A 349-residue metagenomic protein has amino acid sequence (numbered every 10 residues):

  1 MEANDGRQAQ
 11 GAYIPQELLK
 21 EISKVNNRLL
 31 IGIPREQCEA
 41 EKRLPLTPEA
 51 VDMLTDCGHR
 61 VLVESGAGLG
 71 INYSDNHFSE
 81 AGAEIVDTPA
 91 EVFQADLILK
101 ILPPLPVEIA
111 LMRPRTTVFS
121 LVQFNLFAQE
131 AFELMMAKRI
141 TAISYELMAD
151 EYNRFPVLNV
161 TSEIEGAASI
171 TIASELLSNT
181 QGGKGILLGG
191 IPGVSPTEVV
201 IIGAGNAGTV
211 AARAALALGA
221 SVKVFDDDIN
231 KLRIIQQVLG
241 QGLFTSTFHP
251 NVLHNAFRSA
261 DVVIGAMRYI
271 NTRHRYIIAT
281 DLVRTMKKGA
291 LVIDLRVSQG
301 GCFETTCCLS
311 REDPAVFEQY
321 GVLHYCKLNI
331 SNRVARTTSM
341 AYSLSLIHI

Functional and structural regions predicted by a protein language model:
E2-L30, P106-P196, K327-N329: Glycine/serine-rich phosphate-binding loop and adjoining beta1-alpha1 elements at the start of nucleotide-handling
Q16-L134, I140: An N-terminal-biased, well-structured beta-alpha scaffold segment characteristic of Rossmann-like dinucleotide-binding
A40-D56, L62-E64, K184-G265: Glycine-rich phosphate/diphosphate-binding loop of Rossmann-like nucleotide-binding domains
A40-P45, E108-L111, I270-I278, F303-T306: Glycine/threonine-rich flexible loop motifs
E91-P106, H249-I277: Rossmann-like NAD(P)-binding element
A110-R115, V283-K287, E318: Short, conserved loop/helix-junction motifs that constitute active-site signature segments in enzyme catalytic cores
L126-S144, M286, A290-Y325: Rossmann-fold NAD(P)-binding glycine/threonine-rich loop
I347-I349: Conserved small/polar residues in nucleotide/adenosyl-binding loops
